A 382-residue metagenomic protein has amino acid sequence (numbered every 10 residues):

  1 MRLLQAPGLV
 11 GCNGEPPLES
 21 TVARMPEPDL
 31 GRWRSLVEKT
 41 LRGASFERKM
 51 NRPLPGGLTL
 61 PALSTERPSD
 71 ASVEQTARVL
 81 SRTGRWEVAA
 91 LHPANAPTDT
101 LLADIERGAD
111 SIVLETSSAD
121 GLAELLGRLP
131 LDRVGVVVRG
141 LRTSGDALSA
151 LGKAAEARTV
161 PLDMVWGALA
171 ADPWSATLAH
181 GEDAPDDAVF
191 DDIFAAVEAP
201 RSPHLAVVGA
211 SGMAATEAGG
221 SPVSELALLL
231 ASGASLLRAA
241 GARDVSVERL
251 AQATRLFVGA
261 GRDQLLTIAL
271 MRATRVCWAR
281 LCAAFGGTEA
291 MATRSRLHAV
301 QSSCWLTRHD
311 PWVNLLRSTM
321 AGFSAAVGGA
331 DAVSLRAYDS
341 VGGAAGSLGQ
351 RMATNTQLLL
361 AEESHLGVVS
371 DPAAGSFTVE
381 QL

Functional and structural regions predicted by a protein language model:
R2-D263, F285, R294-H298, A326 (+1 more regions): Catalytic alpha/beta active-site cores
L30, I105, L129, S144 (+8 more regions): Active-site-proximal structural scaffolding
T177, E198, A214, A299-T307 (+4 more regions): Anaerobic metallocofactor- and corrinoid-dependent redox/one-carbon enzyme cores, especially those from methanogenesis
G220-L226, G261-A273, Q301-L315, G343-A353 (+1 more regions): Short glycine/threonine-rich loop-to-helix capping motif typified by GTGT followed within a few residues by an Asp-Pro
G233-R238, P311-A330, M352-A361: Glycine-rich and small/hydrophobic secondary-structure elements
R243-E248, C282-E289, G367-D371: Inter-helical turn/loop segments and adjacent helix faces that build the functional surface of alpha-helical bundle
M271-C277, L281, L297-A299, S318-G322 (+2 more regions): Extended, hydrophobic alpha-helical segments in both membrane/secreted and soluble proteins
M320, D331-L382: Active-site or pore-adjacent capping/gating segments
